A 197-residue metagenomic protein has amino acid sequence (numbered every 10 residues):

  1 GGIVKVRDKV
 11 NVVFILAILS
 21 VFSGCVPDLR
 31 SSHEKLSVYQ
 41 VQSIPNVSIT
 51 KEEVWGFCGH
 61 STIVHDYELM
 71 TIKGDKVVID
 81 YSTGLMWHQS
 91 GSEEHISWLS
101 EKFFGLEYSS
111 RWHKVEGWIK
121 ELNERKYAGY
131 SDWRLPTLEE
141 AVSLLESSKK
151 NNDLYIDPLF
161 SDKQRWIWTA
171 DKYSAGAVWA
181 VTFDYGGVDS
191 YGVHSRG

Functional and structural regions predicted by a protein language model:
G1-G2, G24: Residue-identity detector for glycine
G2-V4, G74: Helix-centric, low-specificity signal for extended rod-like, repetitive segments
K5-V13: Bacterial N-terminal signal peptides that target proteins for export
V13-V21: Bacterial N-terminal signal peptides
G24-R134, L138-G197: Glycine-aromatic-enriched surface loops/turns that form tight recognition elements
